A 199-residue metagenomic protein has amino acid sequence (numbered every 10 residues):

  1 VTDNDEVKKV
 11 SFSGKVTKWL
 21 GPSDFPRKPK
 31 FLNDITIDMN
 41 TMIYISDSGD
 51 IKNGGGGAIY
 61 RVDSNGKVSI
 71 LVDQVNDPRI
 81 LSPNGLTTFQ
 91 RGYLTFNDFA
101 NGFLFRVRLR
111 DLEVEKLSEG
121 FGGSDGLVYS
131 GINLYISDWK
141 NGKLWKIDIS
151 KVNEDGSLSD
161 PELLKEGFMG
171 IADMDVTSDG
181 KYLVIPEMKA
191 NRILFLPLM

Functional and structural regions predicted by a protein language model:
V1-N4, D24-I51, V75-L94, N101 (+2 more regions): Beta-rich, blade/repeat-based domains predominating in secreted/periplasmic proteins but also intracellular
T2-N4, S48-D50, G54, F99 (+4 more regions): Short loop/turn segments immediately following the C-termini of beta-strands
N4-D5, S13, N40, G56 (+7 more regions): Surface-exposed loop/turn positions within WD40 beta-propeller blades
E6-K8, G57-Y60, F103-F105, K143-W145 (+1 more regions): A short loop-to-beta-strand structural motif that recurs across blades of beta-propeller domains
S11-K15, V62-K67, R108-L112, D148-N153 (+1 more regions): Short loop/turn segments that connect beta-strands within beta-propeller blades
V16-P26, K67-P78, L112-S118, S159-K165: A short beta-strand motif characteristic of beta-propeller blades
G102, L109-L164: Glycine/small-residue-rich hydrophobic helix-like segments
I171-M199: Blade-level signature of beta-propeller repeat domains, shared across WD40, Kelch, NHL, RCC1 and BNR/Asp-box propellers
